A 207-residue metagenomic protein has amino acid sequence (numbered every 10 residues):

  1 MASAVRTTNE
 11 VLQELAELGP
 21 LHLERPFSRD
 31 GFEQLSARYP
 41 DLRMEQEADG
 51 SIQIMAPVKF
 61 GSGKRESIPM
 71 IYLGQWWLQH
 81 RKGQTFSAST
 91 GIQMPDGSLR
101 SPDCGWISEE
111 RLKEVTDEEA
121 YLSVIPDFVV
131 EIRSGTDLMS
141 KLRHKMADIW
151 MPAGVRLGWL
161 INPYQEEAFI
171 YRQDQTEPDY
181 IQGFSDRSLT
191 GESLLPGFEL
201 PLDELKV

Functional and structural regions predicted by a protein language model:
M1-V207: Gly/Pro/Ser/Thr-rich low-complexity, intrinsically disordered segments predominantly at protein N-termini
